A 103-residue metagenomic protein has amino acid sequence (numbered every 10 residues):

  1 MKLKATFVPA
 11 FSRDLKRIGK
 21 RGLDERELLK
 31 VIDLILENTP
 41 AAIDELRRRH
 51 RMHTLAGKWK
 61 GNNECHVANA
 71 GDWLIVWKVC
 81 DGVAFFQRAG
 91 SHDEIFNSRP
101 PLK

Functional and structural regions predicted by a protein language model:
M1-D72, V79-F85, H92-K103: Basic, Lys/Arg-enriched alpha-helical interface segments
